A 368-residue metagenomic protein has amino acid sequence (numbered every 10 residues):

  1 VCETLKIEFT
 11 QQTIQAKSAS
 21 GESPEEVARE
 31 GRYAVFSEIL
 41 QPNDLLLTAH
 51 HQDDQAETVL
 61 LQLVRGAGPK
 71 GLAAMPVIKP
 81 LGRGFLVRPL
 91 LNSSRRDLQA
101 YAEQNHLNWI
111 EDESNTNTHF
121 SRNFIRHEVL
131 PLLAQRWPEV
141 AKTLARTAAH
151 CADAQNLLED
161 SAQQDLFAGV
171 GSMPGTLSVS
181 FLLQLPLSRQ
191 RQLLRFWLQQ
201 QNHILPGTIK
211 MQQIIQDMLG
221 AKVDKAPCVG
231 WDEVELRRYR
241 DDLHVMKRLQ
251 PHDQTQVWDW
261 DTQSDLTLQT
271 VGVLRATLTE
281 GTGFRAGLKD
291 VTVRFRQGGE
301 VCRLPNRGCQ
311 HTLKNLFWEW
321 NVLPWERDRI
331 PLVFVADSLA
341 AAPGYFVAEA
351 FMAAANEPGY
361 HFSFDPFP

Functional and structural regions predicted by a protein language model:
V1-P131, D160: Core alpha/beta nucleotide-donor-binding catalytic domains of modification enzymes
I14-S18, G31, K79-G82, A145-P368: AMP-forming adenylation/ATP pyrophosphatase catalytic core
Y101, I125-L133, S188-Q200: PAPS/PAP-binding and catalytic site of the sulfotransferase fold
E128, L132-L144: Conserved anion/nucleotide-ligand pocket segment
